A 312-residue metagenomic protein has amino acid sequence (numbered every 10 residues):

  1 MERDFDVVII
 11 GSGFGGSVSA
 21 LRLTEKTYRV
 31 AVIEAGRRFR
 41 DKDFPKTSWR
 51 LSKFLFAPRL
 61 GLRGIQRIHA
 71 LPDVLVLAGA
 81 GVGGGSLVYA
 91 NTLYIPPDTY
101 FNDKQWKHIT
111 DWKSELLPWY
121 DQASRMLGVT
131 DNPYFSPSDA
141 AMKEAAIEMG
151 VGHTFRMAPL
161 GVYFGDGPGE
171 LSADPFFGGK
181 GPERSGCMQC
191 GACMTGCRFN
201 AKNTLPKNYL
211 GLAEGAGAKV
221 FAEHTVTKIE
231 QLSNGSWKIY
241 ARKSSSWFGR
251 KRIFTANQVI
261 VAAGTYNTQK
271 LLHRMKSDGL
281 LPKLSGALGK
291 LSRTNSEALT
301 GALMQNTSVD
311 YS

Functional and structural regions predicted by a protein language model:
M1-D4, F248-R250: A short, basic/flexible loop-to-alpha-helix module at the beginning of a structural domain
V7-V32: N-terminal Rossmann-like FAD-binding beta1-loop-alpha1 element of flavoenzymes
E25, G36-D41, K46-T47, F199 (+5 more regions): Glycine-rich loop(s) and the adjacent beta-strand/alpha-helix scaffold that form part
S48-L51, A173-D174: Short, hinge-like loop/turn segments at secondary-structure boundaries
L51-F135: Redox-cofactor-proximal catalytic regions of oxidoreductases
R67-V74, G79, V129-P133, V151-Y163 (+1 more regions): A short alpha-helix-loop-beta-strand transition element characteristic of N-terminal alpha/beta dinucleotide-binding
D111-E223: Conserved redox-cofactor binding core of oxidoreductases
